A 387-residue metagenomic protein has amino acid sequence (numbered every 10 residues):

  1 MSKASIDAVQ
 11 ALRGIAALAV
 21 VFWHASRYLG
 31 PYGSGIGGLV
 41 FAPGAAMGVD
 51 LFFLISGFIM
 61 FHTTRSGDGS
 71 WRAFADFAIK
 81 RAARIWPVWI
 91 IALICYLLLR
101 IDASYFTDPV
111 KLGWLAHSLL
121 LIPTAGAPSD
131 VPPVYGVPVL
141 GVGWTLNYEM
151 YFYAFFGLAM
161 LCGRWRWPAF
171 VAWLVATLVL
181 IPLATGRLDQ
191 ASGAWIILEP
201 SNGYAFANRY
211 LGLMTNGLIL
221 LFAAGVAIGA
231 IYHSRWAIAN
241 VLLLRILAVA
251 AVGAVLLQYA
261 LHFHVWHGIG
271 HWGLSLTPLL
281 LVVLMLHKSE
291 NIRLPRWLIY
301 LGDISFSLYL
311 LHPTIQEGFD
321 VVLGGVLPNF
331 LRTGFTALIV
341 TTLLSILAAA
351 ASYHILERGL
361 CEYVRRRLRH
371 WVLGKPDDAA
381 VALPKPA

Functional and structural regions predicted by a protein language model:
M1-V9, I15-A45, F61-R72, G126-Y135 (+4 more regions): Alpha-helical transmembrane segments in multi-pass integral membrane proteins
G14, I90, I94, M150 (+5 more regions): Residue-level signature of the transmembrane alpha-helical core of multi-pass small-molecule transporters
A17, S56, R81, I85-I90 (+2 more regions): Conserved beta-strand->loop/alpha-helix structural units within folded catalytic cores of enzymes with alpha/beta
F41-G44, A75, I79, I85-M150 (+2 more regions): Membrane-interface helix-loop-helix regions
D50-F53, I219-L220: His/acidic/aromatic-lined binding-pocket segments of jelly-roll/cupin-type domains and related regulatory beta-sandwich
F53-T63: Central hydrophobic cores of alpha-helical transmembrane segments in multi-pass inner-membrane proteins across all
G157, A169, W173-A191, Y204-R209 (+2 more regions): Loop-centered beta-sheet repeat module
R366-A387: Extracellular/periplasmic envelope-modification machinery, especially enzymes that add or remove acyl/ester groups on
